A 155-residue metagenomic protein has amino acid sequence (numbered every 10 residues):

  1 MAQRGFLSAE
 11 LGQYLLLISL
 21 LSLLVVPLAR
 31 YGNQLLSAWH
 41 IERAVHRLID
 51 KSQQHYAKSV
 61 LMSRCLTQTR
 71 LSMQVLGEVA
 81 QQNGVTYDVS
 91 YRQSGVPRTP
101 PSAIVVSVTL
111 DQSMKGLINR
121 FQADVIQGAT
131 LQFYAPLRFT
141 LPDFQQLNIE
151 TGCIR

Functional and structural regions predicted by a protein language model:
M1-S37, I41: N-terminal single-pass transmembrane signal-anchor helix
L28-G32, I41-S63: N-terminal alpha-helical signal peptides/signal-anchor transmembrane segments
L48, S52, Y87-Y91, I104-V108: Hydrophobic beta-strand residues in large extracellular and virion-surface proteins
S52-Q81: Short, glycine/small-hydrophobic-rich surface segments
R64-R70, P97-P100, I149-I154: Cysteine-centric signal of extracytoplasmic or virion-exposed proteins
V85-T99: Short amphipathic beta-strand and strand-loop transition segments with alternating hydrophobic
S102-R155: Short, surface-exposed interaction loops/tails
